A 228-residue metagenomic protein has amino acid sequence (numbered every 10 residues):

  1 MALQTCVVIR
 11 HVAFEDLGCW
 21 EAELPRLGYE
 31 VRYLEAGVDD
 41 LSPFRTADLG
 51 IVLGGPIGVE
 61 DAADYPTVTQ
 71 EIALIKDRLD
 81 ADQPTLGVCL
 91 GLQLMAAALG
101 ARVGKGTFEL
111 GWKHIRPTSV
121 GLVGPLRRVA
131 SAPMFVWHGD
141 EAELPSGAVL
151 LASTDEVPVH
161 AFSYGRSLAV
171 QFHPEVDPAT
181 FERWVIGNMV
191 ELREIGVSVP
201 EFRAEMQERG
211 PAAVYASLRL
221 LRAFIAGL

Functional and structural regions predicted by a protein language model:
A2-V7: Extreme N-terminal starter segment of soluble prokaryotic enzymes
I9-H11, A36, L90: Cofactor-binding loop segments of dinucleotide-utilizing enzymes, especially the Rossmann-like FAD- and NAD(P)+-binding
I9-V12, V52-P56, G139, F172: Glycine-rich His-Gly loop
E15-C19: Short N-terminal binding/cap micro-motifs at the start of the first secondary-structure element
A22-L86: Flexible gly/pro-rich beta->alpha loop and the following alpha-helix that scaffold active-site loops
R78-R102: Catalytic nucleophile loop
L99-F181: Pocket-forming structural segment of enzyme catalytic cores
V176-L228: Acyltransferase
